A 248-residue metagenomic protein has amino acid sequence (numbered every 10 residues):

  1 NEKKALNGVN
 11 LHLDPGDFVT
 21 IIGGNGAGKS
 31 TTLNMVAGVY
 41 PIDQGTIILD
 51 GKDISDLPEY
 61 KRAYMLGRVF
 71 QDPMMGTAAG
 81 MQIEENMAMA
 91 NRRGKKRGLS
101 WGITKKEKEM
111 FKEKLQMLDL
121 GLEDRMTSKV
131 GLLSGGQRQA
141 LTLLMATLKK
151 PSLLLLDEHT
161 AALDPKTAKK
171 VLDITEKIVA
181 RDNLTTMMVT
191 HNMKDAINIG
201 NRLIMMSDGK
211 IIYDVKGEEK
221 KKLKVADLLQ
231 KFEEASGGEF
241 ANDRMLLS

Functional and structural regions predicted by a protein language model:
K3, D53-G67, R97-S100, T104 (+1 more regions): ABC ATPase NBD coupling module
I22-G24: The feature captures the beta-strand-to-loop junction immediately N-terminal to the Walker
A37: Helix-to-loop junction immediately C-terminal to a conserved catalytic motif
G45-K52, Y213-V215: Conserved ABC transporter NBD signature motif
A146-T147: ABC ATPase C-loop
T190-H191: H-loop/switch region of ABC-family ATPase nucleotide-binding domains
K210-S236: Conserved beta-strand-loop-alpha-helix hinge in the C-terminal portion of ABC ATPase nucleotide-binding domains
